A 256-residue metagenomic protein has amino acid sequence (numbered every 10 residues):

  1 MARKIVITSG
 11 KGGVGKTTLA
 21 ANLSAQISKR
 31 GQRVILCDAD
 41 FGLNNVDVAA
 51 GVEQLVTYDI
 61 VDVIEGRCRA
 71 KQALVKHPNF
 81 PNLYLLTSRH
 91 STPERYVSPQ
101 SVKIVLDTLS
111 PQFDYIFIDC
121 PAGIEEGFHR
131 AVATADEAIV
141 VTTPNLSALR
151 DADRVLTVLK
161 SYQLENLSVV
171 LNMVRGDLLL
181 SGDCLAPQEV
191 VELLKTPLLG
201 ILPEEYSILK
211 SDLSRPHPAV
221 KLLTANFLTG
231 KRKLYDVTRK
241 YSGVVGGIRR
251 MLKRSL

Functional and structural regions predicted by a protein language model:
K4, L85, L198-I201: Conserved beta-strand scaffold positions in the cores of enzyme catalytic domains, especially in NTP/NDP-utilizing
K4-R69, Y115: Walker A/P-loop NTP-binding active-site region of P-loop NTPases, recognizing the glycine-rich GxxxxGKT/S
S9, D38, T87-H90, C120 (+1 more regions): Flexible glycine-/small-residue-rich
A39-P111, K210-S211: P-loop/Walker-type NTP enzyme "switch/lid" segment
G51-V56, V158-L159, L185-E189, P216-P218: Short, hinge-like loop/turn segments at secondary-structure boundaries
I104, T108-P111, Y115-E204, K210: Conserved catalytic-core segment of NTP-binding enzymes
D212-L256: NTP-binding/hydrolysis catalytic cores, primarily Walker-type P-loop NTPases
